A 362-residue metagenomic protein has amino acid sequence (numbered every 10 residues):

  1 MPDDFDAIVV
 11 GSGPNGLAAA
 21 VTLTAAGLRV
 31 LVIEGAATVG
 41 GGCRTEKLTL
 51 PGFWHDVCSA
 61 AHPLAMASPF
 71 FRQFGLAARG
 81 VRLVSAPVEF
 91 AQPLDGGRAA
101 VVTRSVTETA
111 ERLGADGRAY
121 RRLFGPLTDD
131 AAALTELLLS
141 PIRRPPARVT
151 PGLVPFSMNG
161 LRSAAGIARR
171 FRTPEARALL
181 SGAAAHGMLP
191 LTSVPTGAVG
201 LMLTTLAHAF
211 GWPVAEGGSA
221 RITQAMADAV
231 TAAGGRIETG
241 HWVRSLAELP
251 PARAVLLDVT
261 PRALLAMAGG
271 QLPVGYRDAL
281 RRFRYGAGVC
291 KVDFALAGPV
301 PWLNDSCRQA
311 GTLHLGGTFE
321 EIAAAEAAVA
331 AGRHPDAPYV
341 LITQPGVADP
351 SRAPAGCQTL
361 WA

Functional and structural regions predicted by a protein language model:
D3-A133: N-terminal glycine-rich phosphate/pyrophosphate-binding loop and immediately adjacent elements
G11, R170, D258-V259: Short, well-ordered coil/turn residues at beta-beta hairpins and beta-strand->alpha-helix junctions within
D95-P195: Rossmann-like flavin
R121-P146, A263, P338-W361: Helix-rich C-terminal "cap"/substrate-channel and partner-interaction subdomain that packs against the flavin-binding
T196-A207, A355-Q358, A362: Residues forming anionic-ligand binding surfaces in small-molecule and nucleic-acid pockets of primarily soluble enzymes
M202-A247, R253: Helical element adjacent to the flavin cofactor pocket in flavoenzyme catalytic cores
G235, T239-P354: Mid-domain catalytic core of redox enzymes that form a hydrophobic substrate pocket/lid adjacent to a catalytic redox
